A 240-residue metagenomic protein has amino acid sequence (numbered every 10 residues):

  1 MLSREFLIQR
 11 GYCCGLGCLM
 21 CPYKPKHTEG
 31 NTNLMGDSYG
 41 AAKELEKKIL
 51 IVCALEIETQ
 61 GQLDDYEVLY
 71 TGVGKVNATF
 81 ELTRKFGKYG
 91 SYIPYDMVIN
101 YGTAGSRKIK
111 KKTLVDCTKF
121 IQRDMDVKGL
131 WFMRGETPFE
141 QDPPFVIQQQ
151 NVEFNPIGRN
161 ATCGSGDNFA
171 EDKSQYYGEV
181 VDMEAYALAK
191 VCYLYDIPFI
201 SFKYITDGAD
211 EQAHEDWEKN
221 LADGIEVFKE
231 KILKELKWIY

Functional and structural regions predicted by a protein language model:
M1, L7, K26-Y39: Eukaryotic, polar/proline-rich low-complexity intrinsically disordered regions
I8-Q9, K219: Residues at secondary-structure transition points
R10-P25: Local cysteine-cluster metal-coordination motifs and their immediate loop/turn environment, predominantly Fe-S cluster
A41-K47: Extreme N-terminus of proteins, especially the signal/transit-peptide cleavage junction and the first residues
L45, T59-Y240: Glycine-rich phosphate- or other oxyanion-binding loops that anchor nucleotides, phosphorylated ligands
L50-V52, I99: Structural motif
C53-E58: Short polar catalytic/cofactor-binding loops
